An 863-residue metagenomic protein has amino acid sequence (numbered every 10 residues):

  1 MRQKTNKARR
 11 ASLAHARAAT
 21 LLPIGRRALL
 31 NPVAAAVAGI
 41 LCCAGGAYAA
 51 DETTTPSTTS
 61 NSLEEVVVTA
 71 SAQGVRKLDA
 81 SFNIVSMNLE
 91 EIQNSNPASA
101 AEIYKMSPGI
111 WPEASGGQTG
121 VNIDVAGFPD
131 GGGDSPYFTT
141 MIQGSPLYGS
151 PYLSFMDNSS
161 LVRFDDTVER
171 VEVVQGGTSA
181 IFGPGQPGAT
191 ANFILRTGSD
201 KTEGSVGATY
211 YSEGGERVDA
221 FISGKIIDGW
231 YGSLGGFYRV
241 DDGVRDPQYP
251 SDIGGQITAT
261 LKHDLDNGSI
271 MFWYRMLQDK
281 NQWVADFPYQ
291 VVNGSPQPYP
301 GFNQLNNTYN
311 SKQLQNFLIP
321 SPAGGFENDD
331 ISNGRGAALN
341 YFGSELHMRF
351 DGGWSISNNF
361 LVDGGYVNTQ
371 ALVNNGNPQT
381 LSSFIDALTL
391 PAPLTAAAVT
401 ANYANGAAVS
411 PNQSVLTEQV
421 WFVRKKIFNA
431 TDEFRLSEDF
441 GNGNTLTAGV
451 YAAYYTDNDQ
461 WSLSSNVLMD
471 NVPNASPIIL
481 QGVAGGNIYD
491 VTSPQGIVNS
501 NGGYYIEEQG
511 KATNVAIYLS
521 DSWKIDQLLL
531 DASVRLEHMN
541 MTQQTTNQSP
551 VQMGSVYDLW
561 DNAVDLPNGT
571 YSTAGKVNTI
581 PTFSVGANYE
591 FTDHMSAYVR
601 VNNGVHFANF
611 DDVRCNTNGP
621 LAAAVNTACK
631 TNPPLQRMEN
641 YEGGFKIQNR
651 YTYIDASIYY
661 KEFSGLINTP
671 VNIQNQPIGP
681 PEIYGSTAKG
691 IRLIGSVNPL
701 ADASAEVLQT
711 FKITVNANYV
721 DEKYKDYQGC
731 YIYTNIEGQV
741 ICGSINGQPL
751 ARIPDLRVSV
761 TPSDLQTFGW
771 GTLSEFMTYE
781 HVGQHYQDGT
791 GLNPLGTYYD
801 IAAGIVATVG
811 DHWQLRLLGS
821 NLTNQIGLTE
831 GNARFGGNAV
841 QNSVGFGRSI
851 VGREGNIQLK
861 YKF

Functional and structural regions predicted by a protein language model:
M1-S107: N-terminal Sec signal peptide and the immediately downstream disordered periplasmic leader that contains the TonB box
K4, E65, K712, T778-D788 (+1 more regions): C-terminal beta-signal and adjacent terminal beta-strands/loops of Gram-negative outer-membrane beta-barrel proteins
E52, T69, A101, K105-P146: Extracytoplasmic beta-strand/coil segments of soluble accessory domains associated with Gram-negative outer-membrane
P146-Q175: Short acidic/polar hinge/loop motifs at secondary-structure boundaries that mediate gating or recognition
G177-T178, A189-K225, L234-D246: Short strand-turn segments of transmembrane beta-barrel domains in outer membranes, especially the first one or two
S251-I253, T260-D264, S269-F342, N368-K425 (+2 more regions): Acidic/polar loop-and-plug regions of large Gram-negative outer-membrane beta-barrel proteins
K425-N429, S437-S464, L468-D470, A475 (+5 more regions): Structural signature of Gram-negative outer-membrane beta-barrels, strongest in the C-terminal barrel of TonB-dependent
Y651-I667, G679-G789, Q858-K862: Gram-negative outer-membrane beta-barrel transporters
